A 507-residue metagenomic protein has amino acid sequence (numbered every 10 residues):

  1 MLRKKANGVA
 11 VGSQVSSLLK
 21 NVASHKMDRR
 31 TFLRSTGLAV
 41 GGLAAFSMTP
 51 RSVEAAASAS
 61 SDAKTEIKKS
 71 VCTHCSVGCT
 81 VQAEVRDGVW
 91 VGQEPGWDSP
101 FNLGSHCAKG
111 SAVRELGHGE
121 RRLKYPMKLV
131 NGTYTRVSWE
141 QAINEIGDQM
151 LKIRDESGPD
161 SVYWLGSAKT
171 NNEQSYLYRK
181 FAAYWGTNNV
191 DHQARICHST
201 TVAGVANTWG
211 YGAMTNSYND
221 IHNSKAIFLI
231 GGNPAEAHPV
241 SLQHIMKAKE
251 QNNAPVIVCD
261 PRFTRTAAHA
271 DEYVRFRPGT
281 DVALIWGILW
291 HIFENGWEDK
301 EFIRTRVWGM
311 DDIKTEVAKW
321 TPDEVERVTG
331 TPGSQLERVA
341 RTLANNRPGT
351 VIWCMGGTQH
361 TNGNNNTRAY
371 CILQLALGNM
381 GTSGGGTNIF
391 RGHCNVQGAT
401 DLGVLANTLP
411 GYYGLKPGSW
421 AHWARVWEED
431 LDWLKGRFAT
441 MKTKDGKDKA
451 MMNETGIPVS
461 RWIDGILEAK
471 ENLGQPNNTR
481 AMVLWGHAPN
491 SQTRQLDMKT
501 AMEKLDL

Functional and structural regions predicted by a protein language model:
L2-N295, P332, Y412, K416-A421 (+2 more regions): N-terminal export/assembly segments and adjacent metallocofactor-ligating motifs of anaerobic energy-metabolism
S47, G384-T387: Short, flexible/disordered secondary-structure transition segments
H198-I372, A376-S383, F390-L507: Non-catalytic alpha/beta scaffold blocks inside enzyme catalytic domains
